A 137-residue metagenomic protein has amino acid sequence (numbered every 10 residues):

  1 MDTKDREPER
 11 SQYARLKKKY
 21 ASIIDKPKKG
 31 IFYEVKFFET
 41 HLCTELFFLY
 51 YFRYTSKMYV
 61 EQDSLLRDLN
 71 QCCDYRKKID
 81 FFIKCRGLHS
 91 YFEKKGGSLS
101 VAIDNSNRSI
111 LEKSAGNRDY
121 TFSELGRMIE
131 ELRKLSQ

Functional and structural regions predicted by a protein language model:
D2-Q137: C-terminal accessory helical subdomains adjacent to catalytic cores in phosphodiester- and nucleotide-handling enzymes
